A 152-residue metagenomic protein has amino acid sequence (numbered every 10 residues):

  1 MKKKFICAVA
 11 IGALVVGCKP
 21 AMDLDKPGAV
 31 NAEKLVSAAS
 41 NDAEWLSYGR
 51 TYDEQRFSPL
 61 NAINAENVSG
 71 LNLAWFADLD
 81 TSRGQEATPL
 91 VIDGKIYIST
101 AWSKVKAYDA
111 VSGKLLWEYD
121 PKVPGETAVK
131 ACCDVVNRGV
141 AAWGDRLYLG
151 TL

Functional and structural regions predicted by a protein language model:
M1-I6: Bacterial N-terminal signal peptides that target proteins for export
I11-A13: Repetitive helical segments and hydrophobic/amphipathic motifs
V15-G17: C-terminal motif of bacterial Sec signal peptides marking the signal peptidase cleavage site
M22-L79, K114-V129: Aromatic (tryptophan-biased) beta-strands that constitute blades/sheets of beta-rich domains
W45-G49, G84-K104, V129-L152: Repeat-blade elements of multi-bladed beta-propeller folds
